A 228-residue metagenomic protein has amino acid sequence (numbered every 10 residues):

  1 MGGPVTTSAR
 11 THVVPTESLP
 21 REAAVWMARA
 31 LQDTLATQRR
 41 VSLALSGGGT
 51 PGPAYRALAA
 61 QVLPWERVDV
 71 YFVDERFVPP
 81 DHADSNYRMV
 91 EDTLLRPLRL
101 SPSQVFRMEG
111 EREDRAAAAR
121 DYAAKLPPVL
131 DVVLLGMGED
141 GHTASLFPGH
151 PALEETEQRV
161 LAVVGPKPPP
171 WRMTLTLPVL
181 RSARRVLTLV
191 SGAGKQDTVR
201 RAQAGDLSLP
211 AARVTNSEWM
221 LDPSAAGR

Functional and structural regions predicted by a protein language model:
M1-S8, D140, L146-F147: Short, compositionally biased "basic patch" segments
G2-R10, V14, R21-A23, A28 (+2 more regions): SAM-dependent methyltransferases
T6-A118, P128: N-terminal active-site beta-alpha-beta segment that forms phosphate/nucleotide-binding and substrate-recognition loops
L19, V78-R228: Conserved phosphate- and dinucleotide-binding cores of soluble alpha/beta proteins, encompassing both enzyme active
